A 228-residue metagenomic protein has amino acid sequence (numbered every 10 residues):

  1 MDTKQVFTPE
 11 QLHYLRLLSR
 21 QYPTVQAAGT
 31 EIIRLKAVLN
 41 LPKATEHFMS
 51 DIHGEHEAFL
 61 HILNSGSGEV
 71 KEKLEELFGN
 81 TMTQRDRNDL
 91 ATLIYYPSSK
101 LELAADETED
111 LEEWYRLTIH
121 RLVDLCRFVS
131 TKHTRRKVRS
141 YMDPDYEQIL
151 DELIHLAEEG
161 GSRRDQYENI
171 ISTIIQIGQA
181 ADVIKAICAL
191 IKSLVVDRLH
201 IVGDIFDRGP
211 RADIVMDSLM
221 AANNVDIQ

Functional and structural regions predicted by a protein language model:
M1-Q228: Feature recognizes metal-dependent phosphohydrolase scaffolds
